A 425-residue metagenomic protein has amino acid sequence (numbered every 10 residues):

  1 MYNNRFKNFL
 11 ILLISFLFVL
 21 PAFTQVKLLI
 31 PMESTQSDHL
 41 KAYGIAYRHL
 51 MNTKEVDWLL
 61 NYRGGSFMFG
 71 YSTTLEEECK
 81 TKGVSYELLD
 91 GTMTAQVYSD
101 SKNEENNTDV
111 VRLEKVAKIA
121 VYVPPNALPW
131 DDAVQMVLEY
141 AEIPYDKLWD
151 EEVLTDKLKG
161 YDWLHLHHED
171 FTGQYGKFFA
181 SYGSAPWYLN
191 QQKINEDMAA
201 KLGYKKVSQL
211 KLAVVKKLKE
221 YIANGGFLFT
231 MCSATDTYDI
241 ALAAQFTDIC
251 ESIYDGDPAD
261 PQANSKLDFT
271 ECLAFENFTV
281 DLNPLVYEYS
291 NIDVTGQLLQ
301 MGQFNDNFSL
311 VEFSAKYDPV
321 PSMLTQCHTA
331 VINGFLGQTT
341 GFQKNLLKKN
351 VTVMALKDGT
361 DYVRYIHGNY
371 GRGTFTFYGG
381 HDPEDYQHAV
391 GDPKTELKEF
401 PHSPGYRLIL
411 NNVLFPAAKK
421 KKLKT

Functional and structural regions predicted by a protein language model:
M1-L10: Bacterial N-terminal signal peptides that target proteins for export
I11-L12, A22-F23: Cleavable N-terminal signal peptides
T24-D132, A141, G380, Q387 (+1 more regions): Hydrophobic targeting/anchoring helices
Q25-P31, S37-M68, L347-T352, L356-T425: Extracellular ligand-binding/catalytic regions of CAZymes and related secreted enzymes and adhesion modules
K27-L28, E33-S37, F67-E77, A127-T235 (+1 more regions): Helical hinge/lid and interdomain linker segments adjacent to catalytic or ligand-binding clefts that mediate domain
D132, E139, D236, K266-V390: Catalytic beta-strand/loop cores that center a nucleophilic Ser/Cys/Thr and support acyl-enzyme chemistry
Y188, G203-Y204, K211, A243-F246 (+3 more regions): Catalytic cores of eukaryotic secretory-pathway lumenal/extracellular enzymes that build and remodel glycoconjugates
